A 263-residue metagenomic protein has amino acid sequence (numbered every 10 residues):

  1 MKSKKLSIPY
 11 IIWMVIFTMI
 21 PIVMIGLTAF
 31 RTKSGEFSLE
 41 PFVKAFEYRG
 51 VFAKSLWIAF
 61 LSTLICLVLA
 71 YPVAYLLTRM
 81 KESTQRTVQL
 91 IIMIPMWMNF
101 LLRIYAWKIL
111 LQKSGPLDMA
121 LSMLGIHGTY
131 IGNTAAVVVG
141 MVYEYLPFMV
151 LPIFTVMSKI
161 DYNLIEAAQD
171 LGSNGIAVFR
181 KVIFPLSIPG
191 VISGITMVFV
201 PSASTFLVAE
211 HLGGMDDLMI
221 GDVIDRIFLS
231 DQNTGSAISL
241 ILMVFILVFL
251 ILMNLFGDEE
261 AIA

Functional and structural regions predicted by a protein language model:
M1, A53, S83-R86, T134-A136 (+1 more regions): Amphipathic cytosolic juxtamembrane alpha-helices at the membrane-cytosol interface of multi-pass membrane transporters
K4-S7, V73-L110, I165-E166, F179 (+1 more regions): Cytoplasmic-entry segments and transmembrane alpha-helices of multi-pass inner-membrane transporters
K4-Y10, F17-T28, F154-Q169, S236-A263: C-terminal transmembrane helix and the adjacent membrane-cytosol boundary/short C-terminal tail of inner/organellar
P9-T18, I94, Y143, F148-Y162 (+1 more regions): Transmembrane alpha-helices
I12-G50, L111-S114, E210-M215, I262-A263: Short membrane-interfacial helix/loop motifs at transmembrane-helix boundaries
L39, I104-V142, I176, L212-M215: Membrane-interfacial helix termini and adjacent extracytoplasmic/periplasmic loops of multi-pass transporters
L39-E47, V51, F206-L255, E259-A263: Interhelical loop and adjacent transmembrane-helix boundary motif in polytopic membrane transport permeases
E47-R79, G175: Transmembrane alpha-helix signature in integral membrane proteins
